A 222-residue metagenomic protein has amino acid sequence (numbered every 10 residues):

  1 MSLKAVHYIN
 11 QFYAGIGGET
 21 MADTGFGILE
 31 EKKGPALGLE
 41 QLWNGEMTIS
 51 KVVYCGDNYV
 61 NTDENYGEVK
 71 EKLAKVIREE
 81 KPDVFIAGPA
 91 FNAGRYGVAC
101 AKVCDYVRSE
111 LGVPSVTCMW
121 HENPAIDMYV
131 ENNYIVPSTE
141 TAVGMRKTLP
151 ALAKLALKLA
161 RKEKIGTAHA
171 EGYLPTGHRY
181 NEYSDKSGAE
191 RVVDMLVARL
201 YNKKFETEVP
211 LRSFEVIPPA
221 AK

Functional and structural regions predicted by a protein language model:
M1-K222: An N-terminal assembly and electron-transfer interface module characteristic of large anaerobic redox and radical
